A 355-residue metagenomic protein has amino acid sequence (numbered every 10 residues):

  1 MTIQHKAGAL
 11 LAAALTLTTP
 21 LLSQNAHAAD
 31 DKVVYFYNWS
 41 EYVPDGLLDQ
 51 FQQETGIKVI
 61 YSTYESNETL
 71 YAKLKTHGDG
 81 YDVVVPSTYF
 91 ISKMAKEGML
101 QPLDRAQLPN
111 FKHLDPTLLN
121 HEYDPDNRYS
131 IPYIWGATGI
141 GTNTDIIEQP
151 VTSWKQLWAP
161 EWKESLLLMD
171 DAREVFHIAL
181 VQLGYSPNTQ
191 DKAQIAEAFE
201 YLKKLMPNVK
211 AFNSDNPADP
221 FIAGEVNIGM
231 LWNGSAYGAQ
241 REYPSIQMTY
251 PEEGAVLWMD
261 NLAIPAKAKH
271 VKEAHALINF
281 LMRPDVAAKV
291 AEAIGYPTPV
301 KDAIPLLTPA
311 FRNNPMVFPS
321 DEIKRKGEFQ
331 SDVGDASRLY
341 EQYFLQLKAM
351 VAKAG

Functional and structural regions predicted by a protein language model:
A28-K93: Early extracytoplasmic/lumenal segment of secretory-pathway proteins
G80, V85-N208, N213-E225: Extracytoplasmic ligand-binding site segments that recognize negatively charged/polar headgroups
F90-K93, I222, N227-S245: A ligand-binding cleft/hinge motif common to bilobed small-molecule-binding domains
Q101-K112, S130, I228, P244-V256 (+1 more regions): Short beta-strand->loop
G136, I195-K204, Q240-A266: Periplasmic-binding protein-like
G139-I146, V181-Q182, M259-V271, K289: A bilobed periplasmic-binding-protein/Venus flytrap-type ligand-binding module shared by bacterial periplasmic
P265-R325: Mature extracytoplasmic/periplasmic domains
D321-G355: Conserved C-terminal helix/tail region of periplasmic/extracytoplasmic solute-binding proteins
